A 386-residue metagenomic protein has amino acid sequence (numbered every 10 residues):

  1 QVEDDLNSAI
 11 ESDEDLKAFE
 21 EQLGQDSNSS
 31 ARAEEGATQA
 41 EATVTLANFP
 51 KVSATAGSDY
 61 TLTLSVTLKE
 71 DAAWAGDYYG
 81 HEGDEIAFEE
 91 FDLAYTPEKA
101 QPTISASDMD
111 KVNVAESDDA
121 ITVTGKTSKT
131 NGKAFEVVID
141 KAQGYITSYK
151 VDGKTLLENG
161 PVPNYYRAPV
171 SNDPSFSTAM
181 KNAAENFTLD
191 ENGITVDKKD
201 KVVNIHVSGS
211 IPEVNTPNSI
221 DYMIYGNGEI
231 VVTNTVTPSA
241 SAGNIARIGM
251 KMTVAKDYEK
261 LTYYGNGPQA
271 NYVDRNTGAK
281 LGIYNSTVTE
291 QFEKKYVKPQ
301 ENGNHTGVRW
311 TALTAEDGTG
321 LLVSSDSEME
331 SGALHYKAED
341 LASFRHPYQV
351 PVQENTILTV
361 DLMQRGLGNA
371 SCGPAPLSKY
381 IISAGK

Functional and structural regions predicted by a protein language model:
Q1, L62-V66, A134, T235-V236: Buried hydrophobic-core signal for structured, non-transmembrane domains
V2-Y60, V66: Intrinsically disordered, low-complexity Pro/Gly/Ser/Thr-rich segments with frequent PxxP/GP/PP motifs and embedded
S12, F49-G57, A72, L93-K386: Beta-strand/loop-rich accessory regions of lumenal/periplasmic or secreted enzymes, predominantly carbohydrate-active
V66-W74: Short acidic/polar inter-strand loop motif in beta-rich domains
A73-F91: Edge beta-strands of extracellular beta-sandwich domains
